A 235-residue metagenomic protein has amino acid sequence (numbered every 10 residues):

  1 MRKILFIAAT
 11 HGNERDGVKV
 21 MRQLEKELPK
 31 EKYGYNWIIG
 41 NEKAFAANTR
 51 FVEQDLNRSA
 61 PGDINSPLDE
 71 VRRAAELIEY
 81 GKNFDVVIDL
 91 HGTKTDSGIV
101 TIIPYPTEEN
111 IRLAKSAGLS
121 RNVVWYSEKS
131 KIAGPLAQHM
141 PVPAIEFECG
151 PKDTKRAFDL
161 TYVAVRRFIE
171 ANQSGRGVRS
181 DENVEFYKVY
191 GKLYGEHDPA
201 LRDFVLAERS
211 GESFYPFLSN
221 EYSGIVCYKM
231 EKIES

Functional and structural regions predicted by a protein language model:
M1-S235: Structured catalytic-domain cores with a bias toward divalent-metal coordination
